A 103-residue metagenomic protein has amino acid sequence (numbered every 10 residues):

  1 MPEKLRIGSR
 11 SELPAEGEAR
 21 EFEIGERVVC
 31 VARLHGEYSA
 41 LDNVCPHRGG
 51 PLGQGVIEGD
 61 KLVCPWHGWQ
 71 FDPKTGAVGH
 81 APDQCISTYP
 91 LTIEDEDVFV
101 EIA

Functional and structural regions predicted by a protein language model:
M1-G59, D72-P73, A77, C85-A103: N-terminal pre-ligand scaffold of iron-sulfur
C45, C64-H67: Short cysteine clusters
P82: Glycine/small-residue-rich loop that forms an oxyanion/phosphate-binding "nest" at active or ligand-binding sites
